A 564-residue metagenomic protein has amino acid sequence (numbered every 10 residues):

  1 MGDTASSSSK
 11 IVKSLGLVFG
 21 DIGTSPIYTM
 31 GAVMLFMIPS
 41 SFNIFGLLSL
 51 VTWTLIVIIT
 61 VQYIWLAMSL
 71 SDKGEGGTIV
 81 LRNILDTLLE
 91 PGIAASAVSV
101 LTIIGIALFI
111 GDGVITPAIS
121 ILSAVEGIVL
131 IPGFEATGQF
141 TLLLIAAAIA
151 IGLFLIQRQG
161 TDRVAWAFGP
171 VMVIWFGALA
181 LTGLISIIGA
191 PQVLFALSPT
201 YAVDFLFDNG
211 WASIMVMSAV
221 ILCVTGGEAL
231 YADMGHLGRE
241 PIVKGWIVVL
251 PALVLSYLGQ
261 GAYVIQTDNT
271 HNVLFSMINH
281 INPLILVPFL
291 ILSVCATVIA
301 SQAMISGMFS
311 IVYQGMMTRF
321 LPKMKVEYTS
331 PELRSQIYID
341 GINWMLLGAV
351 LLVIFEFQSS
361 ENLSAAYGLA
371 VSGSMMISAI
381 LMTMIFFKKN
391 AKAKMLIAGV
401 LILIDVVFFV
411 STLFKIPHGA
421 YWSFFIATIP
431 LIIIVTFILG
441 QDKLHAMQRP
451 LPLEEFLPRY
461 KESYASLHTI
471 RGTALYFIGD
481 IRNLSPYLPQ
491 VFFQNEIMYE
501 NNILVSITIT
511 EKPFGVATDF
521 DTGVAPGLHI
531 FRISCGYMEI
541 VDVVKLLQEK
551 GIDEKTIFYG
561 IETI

Functional and structural regions predicted by a protein language model:
M1-I564: The structured alpha-helical core of multi-pass membrane proteins
